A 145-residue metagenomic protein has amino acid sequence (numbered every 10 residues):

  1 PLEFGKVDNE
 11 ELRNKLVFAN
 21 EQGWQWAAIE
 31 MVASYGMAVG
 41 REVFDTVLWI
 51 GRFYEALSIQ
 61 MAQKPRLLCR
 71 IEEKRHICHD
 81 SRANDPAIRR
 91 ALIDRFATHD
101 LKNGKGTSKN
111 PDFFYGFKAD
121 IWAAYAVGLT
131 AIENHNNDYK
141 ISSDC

Functional and structural regions predicted by a protein language model:
P1-C145: Phosphate- and other anionic-substrate recognition elements at nucleic-acid/protein interfaces
